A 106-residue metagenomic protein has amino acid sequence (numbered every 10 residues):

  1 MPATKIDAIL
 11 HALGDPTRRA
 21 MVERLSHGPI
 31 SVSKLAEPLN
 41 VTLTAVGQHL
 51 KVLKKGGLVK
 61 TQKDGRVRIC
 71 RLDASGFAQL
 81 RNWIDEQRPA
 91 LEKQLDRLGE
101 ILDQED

Functional and structural regions predicted by a protein language model:
M1-K5, E23, A78-D106: Amphipathic alpha-helical dimerization/coiled-coil segments that flank or bridge DNA-binding/regulatory modules
P2-T44, V67-A78, N82: N-terminal helix-turn-helix DNA-binding core of bacterial DNA-binding proteins
L13-G14, L58, K63, W83 (+1 more regions): Coiled-coil-like amphipathic alpha-helices with heptad-repeat character
L50-K51: Short, hydrophobic-biased segments on the C-terminal half of alpha helices that form "recognition helices"
K54-G65, R71: Beta-hairpin "wing" of winged helix-turn-helix
